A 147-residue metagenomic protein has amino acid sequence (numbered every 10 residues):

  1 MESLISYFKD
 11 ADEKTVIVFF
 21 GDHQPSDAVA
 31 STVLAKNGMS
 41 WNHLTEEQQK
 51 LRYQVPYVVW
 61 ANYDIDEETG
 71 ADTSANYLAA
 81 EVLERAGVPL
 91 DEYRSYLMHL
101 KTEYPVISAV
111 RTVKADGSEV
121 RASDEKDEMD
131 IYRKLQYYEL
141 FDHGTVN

Functional and structural regions predicted by a protein language model:
M1-N147: Solvent-exposed soluble domains appended to multi-pass membrane proteins
